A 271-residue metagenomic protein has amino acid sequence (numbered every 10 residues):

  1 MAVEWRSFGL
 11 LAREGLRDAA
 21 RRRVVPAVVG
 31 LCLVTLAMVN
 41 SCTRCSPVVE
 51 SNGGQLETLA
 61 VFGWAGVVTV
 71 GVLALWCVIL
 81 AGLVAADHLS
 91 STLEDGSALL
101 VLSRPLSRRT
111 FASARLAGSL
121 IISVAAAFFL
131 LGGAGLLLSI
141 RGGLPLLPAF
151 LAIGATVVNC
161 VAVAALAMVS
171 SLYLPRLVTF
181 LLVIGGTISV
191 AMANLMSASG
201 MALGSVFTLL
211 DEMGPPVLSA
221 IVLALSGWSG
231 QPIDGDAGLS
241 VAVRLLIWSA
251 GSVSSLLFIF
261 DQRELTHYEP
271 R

Functional and structural regions predicted by a protein language model:
M1-V29: Aromatic- and glycine-rich beta-strand/loop motifs that create alpha-glucan
W5, C42-W64, V183-Q262, T266-H267: Terminal transmembrane helical anchor/hairpin motif
V24-L33, P175-N194: Pore- or pathway-lining transmembrane helices of multi-pass membrane proteins that form conduits for solutes/ions
C32-L36, G118-S119, T156, G186-V190 (+1 more regions): Residue-level recognition of pore/gate-forming positions within transmembrane alpha-helices of multi-pass
L36-H88, A112-F180, D234-G238, V243: Secretory targeting signals
T92, P105, Y173-L174: Helix-loop interface residues and adjacent transmembrane-helix termini in multi-pass membrane transporters, primarily
L100-S107: Short helix-to-coil transition segments within interhelical loops that connect adjacent transmembrane helices
